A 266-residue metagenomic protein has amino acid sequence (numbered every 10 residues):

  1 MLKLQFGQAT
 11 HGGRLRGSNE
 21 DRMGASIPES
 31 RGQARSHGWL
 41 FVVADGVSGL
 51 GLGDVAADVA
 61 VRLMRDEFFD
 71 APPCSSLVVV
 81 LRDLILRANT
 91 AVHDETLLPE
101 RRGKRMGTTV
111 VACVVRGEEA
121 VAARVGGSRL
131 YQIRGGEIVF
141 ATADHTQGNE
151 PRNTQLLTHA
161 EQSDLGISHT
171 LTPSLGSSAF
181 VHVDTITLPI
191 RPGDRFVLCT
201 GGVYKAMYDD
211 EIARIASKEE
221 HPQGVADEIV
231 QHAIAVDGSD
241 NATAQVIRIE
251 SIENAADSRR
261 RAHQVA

Functional and structural regions predicted by a protein language model:
M1-A266: PP2C/PPM-type serine/threonine phosphatase catalytic domain
